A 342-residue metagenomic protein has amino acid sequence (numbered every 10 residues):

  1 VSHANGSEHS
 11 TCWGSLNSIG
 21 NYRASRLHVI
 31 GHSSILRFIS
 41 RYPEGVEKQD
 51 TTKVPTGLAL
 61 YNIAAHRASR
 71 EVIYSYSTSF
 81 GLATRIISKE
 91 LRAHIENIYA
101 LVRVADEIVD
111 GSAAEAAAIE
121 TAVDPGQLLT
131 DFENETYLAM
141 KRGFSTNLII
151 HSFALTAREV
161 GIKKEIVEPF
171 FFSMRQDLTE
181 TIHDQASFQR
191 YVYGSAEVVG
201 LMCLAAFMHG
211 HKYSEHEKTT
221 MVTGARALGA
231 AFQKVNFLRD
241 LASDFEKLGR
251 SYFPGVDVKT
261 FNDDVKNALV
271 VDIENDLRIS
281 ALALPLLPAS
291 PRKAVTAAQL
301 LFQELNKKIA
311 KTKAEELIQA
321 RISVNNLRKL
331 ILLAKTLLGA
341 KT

Functional and structural regions predicted by a protein language model:
A4-G6, V29: Short hydrophobic alpha-helical segments enriched in small aliphatic residues
H9, N17, N21-Y22: Intrinsic-disorder-associated, low-complexity terminal segments enriched in Asp/Asn/His/Tyr and depleted of Lys/Arg
G20-F232, L238-T342: Catalytic cores of Mg2+-dependent Asp-rich isoprenoid enzymes
